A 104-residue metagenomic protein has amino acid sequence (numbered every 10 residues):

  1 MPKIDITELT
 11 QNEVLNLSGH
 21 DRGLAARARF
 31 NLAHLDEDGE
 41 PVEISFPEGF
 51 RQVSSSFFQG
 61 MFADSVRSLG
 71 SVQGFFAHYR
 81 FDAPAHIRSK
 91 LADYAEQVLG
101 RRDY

Functional and structural regions predicted by a protein language model:
P2-I6: Extended, compositionally biased accessory segments flanking or bridging domains
L9-L32, E37-E40, F46-A92: Amphipathic alpha-helical interaction surfaces in cytosolic regulatory modules
I87-D103: Primarily interfacial, aromatic-capped hydrophobic alpha-helices that serve as membrane anchors
